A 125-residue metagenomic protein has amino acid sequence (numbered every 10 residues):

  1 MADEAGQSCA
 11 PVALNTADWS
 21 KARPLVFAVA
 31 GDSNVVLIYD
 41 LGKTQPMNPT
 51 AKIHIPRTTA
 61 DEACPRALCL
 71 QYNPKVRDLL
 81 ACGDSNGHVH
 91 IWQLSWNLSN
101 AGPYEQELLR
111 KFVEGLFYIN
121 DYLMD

Functional and structural regions predicted by a protein language model:
A2-A17, K21-V26, D32-L37, L41-D125: Terminal intrinsically disordered, low-complexity extensions flanking WD-repeat/beta-propeller proteins
